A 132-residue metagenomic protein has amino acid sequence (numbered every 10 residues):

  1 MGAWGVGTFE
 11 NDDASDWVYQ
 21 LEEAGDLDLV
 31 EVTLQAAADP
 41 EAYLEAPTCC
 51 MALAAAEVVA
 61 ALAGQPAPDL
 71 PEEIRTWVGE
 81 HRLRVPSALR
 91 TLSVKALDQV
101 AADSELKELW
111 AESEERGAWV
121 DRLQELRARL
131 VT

Functional and structural regions predicted by a protein language model:
M1-L44: Short terminal alpha-helical segments
T8-F9, L21, L53, V120 (+2 more regions): Surface-exposed assembly/interface segments
P47-M51, L89: Positions within the helices of HEAT/ARM-like alpha-solenoid repeats
C50-A61: Short, hydrophobic/amphipathic alpha-helical patches that form generic packing surfaces within helical domains
V59, A63-P66, A101: Alpha-solenoid repeat junctions
G64-S93: Mid-chain, well-packed structural core segment of small domains
P86-T132: Amphipathic alpha-helical binding modules
